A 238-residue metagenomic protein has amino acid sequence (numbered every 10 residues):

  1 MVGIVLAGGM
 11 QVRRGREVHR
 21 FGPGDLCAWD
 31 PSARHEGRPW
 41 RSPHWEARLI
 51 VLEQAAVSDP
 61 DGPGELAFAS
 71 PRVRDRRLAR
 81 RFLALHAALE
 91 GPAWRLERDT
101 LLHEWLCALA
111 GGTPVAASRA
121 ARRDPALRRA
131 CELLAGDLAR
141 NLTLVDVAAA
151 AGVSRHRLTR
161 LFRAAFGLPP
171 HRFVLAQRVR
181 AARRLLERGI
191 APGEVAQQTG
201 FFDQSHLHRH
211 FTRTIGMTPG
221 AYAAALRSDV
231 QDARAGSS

Functional and structural regions predicted by a protein language model:
M1-L66: N-terminal regulatory/effector-sensing and dimerization cores that precede helix-turn-helix DNA-binding domains
D61-R119, E132: Amphipathic alpha-helical segments enriched in hydrophobic/aromatic residues interleaved with Lys/Arg
L85-A93, A108-A116, A130-T143, F162-F166 (+3 more regions): Basic, amphipathic alpha-helical hairpins
V115, A224-V230: Short, charged, intrinsically disordered terminal tails
R123-C131, L175-V179: Short, leucine-enriched amphipathic alpha-helices that occur as contiguous helical runs
A135, R140-R180, A196-A225: Basic/polar phosphate-binding segments, predominantly the helix-turn-helix DNA-binding elements of transcriptional
D229-S238: C-terminal regulatory/oligomerization modules of transcriptional regulators
